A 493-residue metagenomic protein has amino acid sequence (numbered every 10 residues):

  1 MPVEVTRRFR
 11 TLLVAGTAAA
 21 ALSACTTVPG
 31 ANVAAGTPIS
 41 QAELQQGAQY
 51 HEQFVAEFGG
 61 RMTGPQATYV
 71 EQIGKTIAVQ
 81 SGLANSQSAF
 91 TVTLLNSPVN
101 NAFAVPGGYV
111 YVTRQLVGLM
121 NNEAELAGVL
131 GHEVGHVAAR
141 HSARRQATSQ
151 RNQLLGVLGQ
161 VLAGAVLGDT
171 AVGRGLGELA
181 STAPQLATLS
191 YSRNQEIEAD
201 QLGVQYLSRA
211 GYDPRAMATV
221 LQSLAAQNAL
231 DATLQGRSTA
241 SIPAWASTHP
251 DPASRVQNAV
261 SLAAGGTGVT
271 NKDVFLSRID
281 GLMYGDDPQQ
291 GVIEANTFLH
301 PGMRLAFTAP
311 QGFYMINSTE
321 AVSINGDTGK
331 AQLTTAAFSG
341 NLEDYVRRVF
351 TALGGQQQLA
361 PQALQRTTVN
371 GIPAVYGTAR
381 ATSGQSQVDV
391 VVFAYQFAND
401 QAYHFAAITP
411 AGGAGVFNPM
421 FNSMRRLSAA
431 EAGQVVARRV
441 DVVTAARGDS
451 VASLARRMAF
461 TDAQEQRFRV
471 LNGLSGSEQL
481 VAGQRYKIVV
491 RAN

Functional and structural regions predicted by a protein language model:
P2-G16, C25-N271, S277-H300, T319-A321 (+3 more regions): A Zn2+-metalloprotease active-site environment signal
A127, F313, F405-V440: Surface-exposed amphipathic alpha-helical segments
R304-S318: Proline-anchored loop/turn motifs at beta-strand termini and strand-loop-strand connectors
L333-T335, V391-V392, A398-P410: Short, well-ordered beta-strand elements
T351-N399: Signature of long, low-cysteine stretches enriched in small and polar/charged residues
E431-D462, Q484: Primarily a LysM-type cell-wall glycan-binding module
Q464-N493: Extracellular LysM carbohydrate-binding repeats and other cell-envelope/extracellular binding modules
